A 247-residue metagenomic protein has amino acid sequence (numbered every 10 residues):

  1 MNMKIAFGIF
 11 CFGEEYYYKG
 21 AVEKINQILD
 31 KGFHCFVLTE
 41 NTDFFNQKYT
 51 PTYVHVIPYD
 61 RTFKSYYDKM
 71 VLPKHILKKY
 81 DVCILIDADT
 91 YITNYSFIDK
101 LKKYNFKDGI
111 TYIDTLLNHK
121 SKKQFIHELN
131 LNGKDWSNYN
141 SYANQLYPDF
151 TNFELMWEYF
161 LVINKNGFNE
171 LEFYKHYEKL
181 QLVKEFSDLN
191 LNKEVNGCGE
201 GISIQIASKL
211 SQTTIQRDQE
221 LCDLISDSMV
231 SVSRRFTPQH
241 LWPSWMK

Functional and structural regions predicted by a protein language model:
M1-K64, K78-K79, V195-C198, H240-M246: N-terminal anchoring/stem segment of glycosyltransferases
K4, L85, W157-F160: Extracellular structured ligand-interaction cores
G13-Y17, Y91, F168-N169: Short acidic, S/G/P-rich loop/turn micro-motifs used as interaction or catalytic elements
G32, T50-P51, Y80, K107 (+2 more regions): Short, well-ordered alpha-helix to beta-strand connector turns
T42, I76, N164-F168: Short loop segments at secondary-structure junctions
I57-L85, N94-I98, G109-T111: A conserved donor-nucleotide-binding helix/loop in the catalytic core of Leloir-type glycosyltransferases
I92-G133: Conserved donor-nucleotide/metal-binding helix-loop-beta segment in metal-dependent transferases, i.e., the alpha-helix
N140-K247: A glycosyltransferase accessory/donor-loop signature
